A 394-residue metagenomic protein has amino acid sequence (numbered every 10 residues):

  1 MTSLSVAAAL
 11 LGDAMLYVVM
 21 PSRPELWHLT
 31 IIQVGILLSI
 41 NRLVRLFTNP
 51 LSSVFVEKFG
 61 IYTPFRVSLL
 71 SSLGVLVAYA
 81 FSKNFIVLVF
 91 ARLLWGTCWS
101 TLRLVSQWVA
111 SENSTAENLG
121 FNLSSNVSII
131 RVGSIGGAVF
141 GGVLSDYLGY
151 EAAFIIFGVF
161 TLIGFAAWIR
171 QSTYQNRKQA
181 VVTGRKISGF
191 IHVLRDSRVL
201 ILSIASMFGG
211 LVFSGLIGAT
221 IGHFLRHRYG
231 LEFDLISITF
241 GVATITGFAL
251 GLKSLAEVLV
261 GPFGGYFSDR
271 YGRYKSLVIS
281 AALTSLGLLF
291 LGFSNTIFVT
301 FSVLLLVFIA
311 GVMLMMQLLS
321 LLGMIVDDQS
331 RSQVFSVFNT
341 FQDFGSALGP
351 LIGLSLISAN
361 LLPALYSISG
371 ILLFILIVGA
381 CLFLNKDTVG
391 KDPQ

Functional and structural regions predicted by a protein language model:
V19-I31, A219-A243: Short amphipathic helix-loop junctions that connect adjacent transmembrane helices in Major Facilitator Superfamily/SLC
H28, G60, F81-I86, C98 (+2 more regions): Helix-breaking motifs and short loop linkers at transmembrane-helix boundaries and internal kinks in secondary membrane
R42-P50, S134-I135, S254-P262, S346-A347: Residue-level signature of mid-helix packing/kink "hotspots" within the transmembrane helices of 12-pass Major
T63-V77, G158, K275-L289: Structural signature of the two symmetry-related core transmembrane helices
L93-I130: Cytoplasmic helix-loop-helix junction between adjacent transmembrane helices in 12-TM secondary transporters
T101-S114, M313-D327: Intracellular juxtamembrane helix-capping segments at the cytosolic ends of symmetry-related transmembrane helices
V159-K178, G379-L384: C-terminal membrane-cytosol helix-exit motif in multi-pass small-molecule transporters
T173-I204: Juxtamembrane intracellular "pre-TM" segments in multi-pass secondary transporters
